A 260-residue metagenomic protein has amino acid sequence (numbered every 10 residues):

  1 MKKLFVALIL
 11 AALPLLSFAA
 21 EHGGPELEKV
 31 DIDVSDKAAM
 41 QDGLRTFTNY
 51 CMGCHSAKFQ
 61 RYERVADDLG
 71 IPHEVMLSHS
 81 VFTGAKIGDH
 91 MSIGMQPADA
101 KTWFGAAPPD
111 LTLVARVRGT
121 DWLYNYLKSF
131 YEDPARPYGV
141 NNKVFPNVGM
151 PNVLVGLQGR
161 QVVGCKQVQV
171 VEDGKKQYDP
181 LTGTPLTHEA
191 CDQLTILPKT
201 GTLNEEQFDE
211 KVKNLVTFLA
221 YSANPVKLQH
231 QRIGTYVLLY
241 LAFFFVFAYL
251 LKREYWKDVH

Functional and structural regions predicted by a protein language model:
K2-I9: Sec-dependent signal peptide recognition, specifically the positively charged N-region followed immediately by
P14-S17: N-terminal signal peptide c-region/cleavage motif recognized by signal peptidases
A20-R45, S56-D67, A223-Q231: Electrostatic cytochrome c docking/interface patches
D36-A39, T46-F47, A107, G119-L123 (+1 more regions): Stable alpha-helical elements in mature extracytoplasmic
F47-K58, L215: The canonical Cys-X-X-Cys-His
G70-K143, V148-T182, E189, Q193-F208: Electron-transfer interface patches adjacent to heme c in soluble/periplasmic c-type cytochromes and di-/multiheme
L197-G234: Short, aromatic-rich amphipathic segments at membrane interfaces that lie adjacent to a transmembrane helix or signal
H230-H260: Juxtamembrane interface at the cytosolic side of transmembrane helices
